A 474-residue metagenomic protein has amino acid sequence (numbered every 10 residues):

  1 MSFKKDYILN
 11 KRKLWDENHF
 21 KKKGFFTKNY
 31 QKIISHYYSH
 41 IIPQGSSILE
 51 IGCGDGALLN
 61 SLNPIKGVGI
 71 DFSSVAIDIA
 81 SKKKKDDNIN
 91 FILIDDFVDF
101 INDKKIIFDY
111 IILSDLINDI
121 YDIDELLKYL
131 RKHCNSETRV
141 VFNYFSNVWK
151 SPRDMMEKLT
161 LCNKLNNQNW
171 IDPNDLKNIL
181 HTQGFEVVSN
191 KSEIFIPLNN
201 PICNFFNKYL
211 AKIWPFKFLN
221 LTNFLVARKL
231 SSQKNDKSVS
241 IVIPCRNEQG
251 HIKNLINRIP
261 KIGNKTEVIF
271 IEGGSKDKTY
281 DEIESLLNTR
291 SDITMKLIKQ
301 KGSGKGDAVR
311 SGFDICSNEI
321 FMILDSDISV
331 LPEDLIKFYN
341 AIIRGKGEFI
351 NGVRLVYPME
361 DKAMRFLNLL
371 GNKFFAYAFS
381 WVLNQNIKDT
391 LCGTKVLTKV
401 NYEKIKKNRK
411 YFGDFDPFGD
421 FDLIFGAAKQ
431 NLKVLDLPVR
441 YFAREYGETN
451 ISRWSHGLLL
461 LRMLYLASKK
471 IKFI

Functional and structural regions predicted by a protein language model:
M1-I42, L210: Conserved class I S-adenosyl-L-methionine
G54-V98: Class I SAM-dependent methyltransferase SAM/SAH-binding core
D124-S136: A short glycine-rich, Lys/Arg-flanked "PGG" loop and its adjoining helix->strand segment in the class I
W149-K164, N169, Q300-I315, P332-G413 (+2 more regions): Acceptor/aglycone-binding surface of glycosyltransferases and processive sugar-polymer synthases
N207-V239, I243, G250, N254-K261 (+1 more regions): Hydrophobic helical membrane-anchoring modules
K265-S275, I298-K299: Short beta-strand/loop segment that forms part of the nucleotide-sugar
E272-D281, I328: A conserved acidic beta->alpha catalytic loop
F321: Short aromatic/hydrophobic "clamp" motif used to bind/position activated sugar donors
